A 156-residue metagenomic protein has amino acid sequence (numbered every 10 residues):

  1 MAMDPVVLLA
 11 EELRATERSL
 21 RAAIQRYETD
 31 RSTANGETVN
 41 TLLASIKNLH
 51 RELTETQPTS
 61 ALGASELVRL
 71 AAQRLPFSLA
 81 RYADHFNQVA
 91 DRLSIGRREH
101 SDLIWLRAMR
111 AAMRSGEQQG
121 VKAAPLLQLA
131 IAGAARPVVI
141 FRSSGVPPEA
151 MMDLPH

Functional and structural regions predicted by a protein language model:
M1-H156: Sequence/structural signature of long amphipathic alpha-helices that form protein-protein interaction faces
